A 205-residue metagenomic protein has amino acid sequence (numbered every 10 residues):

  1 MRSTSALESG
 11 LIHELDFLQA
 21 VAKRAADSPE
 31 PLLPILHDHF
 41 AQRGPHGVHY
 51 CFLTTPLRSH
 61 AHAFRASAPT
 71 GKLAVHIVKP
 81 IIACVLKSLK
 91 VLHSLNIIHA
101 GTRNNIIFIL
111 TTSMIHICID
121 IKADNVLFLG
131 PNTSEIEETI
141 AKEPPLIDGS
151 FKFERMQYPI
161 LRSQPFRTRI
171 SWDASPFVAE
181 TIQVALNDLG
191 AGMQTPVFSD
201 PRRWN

Functional and structural regions predicted by a protein language model:
M1-N205: Intrinsically disordered, low-complexity regulatory segments of kinases
